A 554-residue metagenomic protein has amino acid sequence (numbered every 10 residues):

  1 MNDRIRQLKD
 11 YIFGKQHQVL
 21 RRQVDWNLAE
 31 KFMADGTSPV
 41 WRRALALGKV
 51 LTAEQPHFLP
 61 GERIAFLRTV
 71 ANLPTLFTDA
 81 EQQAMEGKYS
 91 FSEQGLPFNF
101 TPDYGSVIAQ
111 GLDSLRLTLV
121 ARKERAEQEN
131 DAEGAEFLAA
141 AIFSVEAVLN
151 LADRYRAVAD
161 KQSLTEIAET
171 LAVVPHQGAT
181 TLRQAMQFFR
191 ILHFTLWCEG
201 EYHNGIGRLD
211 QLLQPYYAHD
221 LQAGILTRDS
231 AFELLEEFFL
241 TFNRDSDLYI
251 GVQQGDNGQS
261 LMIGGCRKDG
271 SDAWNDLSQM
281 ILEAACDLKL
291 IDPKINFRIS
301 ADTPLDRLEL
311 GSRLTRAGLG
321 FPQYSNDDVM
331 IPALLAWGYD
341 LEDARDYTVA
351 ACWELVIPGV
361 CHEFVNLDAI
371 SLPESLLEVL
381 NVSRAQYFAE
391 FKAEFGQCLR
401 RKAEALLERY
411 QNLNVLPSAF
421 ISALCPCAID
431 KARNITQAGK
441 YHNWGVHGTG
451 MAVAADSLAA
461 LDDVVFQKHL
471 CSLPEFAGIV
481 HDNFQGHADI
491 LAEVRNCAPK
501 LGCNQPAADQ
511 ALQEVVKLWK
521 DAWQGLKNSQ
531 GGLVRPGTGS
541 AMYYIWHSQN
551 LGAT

Functional and structural regions predicted by a protein language model:
M1-A141, E166, T170-H176, T181-T554: Conserved catalytic cores of very large enzyme subunits
L138, A152-A159: Secondary-structure-rich domain cores
A141-S144, V148, A152: Low-complexity, highly charged intrinsically disordered N-terminal segments that act as targeting/localization
